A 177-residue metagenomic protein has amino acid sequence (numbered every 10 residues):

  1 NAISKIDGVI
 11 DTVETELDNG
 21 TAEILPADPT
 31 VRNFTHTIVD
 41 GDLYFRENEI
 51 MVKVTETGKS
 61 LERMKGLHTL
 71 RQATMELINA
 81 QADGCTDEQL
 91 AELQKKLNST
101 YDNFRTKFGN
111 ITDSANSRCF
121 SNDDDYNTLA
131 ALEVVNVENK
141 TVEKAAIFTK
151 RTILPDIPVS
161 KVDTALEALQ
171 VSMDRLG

Functional and structural regions predicted by a protein language model:
N1-G177: Accessory (non-catalytic) regions of SAM-dependent nucleic-acid methyltransferases and partner specificity/recognition
